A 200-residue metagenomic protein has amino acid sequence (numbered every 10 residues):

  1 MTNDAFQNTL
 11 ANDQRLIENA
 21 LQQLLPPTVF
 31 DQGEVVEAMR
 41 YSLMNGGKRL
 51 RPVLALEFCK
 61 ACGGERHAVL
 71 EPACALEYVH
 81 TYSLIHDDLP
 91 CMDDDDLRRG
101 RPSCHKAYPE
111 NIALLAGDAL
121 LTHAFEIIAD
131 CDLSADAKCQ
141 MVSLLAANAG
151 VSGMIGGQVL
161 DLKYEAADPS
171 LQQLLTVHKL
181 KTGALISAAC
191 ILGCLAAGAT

Functional and structural regions predicted by a protein language model:
M1-L25: N-terminal amphipathic/basic leader segments beginning at the initiator methionine
R15, L25-T200: Mg2+-dependent prenyl diphosphate-binding active-site environment of isoprenoid biosynthetic enzymes
